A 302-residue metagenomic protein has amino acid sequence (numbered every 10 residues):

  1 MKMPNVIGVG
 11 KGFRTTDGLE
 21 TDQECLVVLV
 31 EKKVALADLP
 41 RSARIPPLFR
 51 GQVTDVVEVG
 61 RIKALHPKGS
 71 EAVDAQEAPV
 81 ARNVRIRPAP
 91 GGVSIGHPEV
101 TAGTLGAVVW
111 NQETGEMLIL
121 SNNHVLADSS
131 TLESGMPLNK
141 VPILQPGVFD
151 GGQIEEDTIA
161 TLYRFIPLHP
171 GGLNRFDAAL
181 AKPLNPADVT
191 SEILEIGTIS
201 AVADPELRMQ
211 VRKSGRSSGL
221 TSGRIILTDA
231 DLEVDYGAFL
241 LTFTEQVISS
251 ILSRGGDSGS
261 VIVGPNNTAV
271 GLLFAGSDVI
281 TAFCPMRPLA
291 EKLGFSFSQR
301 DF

Functional and structural regions predicted by a protein language model:
M1-V108, M286: Noncatalytic regulatory segments and standalone regulatory/sensor domains
M3-P4, Q112, S218, S296 (+1 more regions): Short secondary-structure junctions and interdomain/linker hinges
V56-V59, G259-N266: Short secondary-structure transition/capping segments
A72-Q246, S250, V263-N266, V270 (+3 more regions): Serine endopeptidase catalytic core focused on the charge-relay Asp
R254-S258: Short, small/polar residue-rich loop motifs at catalytic or cofactor-binding pockets
A275-F302: Conserved catalytic-core surface of thiol
